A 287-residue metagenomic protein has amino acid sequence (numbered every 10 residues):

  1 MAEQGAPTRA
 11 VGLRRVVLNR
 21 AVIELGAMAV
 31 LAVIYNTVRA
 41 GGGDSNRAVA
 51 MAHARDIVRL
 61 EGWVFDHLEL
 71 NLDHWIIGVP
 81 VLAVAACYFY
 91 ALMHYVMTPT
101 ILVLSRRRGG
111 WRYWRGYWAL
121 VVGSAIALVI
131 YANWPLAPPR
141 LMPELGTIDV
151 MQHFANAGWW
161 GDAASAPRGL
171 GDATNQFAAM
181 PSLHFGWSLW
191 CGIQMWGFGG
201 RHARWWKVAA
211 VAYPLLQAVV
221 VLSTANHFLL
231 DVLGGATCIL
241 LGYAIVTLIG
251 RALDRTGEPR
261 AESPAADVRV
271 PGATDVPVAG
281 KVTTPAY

Functional and structural regions predicted by a protein language model:
M1-R9, T256-Y287: Short, intrinsically disordered terminal tails adjacent to the first/last structured region
A2-V96: N-terminal transmembrane-helix/juxtamembrane module of multi-pass inner/ER membrane proteins
V33-T37, G123-A132, A212-L222: Aromatic-anchored segments of alpha-helical transmembrane domains
C87-I101, A125, H184-W190: Hydrophobic alpha-helical transmembrane segments
H94, T98-P135, R140-T147, K207: Interfacial segments of alpha-helical transmembrane regions
P99-R106, F185-W206, T237-V246: Membrane-interfacial alpha-helical segments at the cytosolic side of multi-pass membrane proteins
N133-F198, R204: Membrane-interfacial catalytic/cofactor-binding modules of polytopic membrane enzymes
L136-L145, N175-A179, L216-G242: Interfacial helix-loop-helix junctions of multi-pass membrane proteins
